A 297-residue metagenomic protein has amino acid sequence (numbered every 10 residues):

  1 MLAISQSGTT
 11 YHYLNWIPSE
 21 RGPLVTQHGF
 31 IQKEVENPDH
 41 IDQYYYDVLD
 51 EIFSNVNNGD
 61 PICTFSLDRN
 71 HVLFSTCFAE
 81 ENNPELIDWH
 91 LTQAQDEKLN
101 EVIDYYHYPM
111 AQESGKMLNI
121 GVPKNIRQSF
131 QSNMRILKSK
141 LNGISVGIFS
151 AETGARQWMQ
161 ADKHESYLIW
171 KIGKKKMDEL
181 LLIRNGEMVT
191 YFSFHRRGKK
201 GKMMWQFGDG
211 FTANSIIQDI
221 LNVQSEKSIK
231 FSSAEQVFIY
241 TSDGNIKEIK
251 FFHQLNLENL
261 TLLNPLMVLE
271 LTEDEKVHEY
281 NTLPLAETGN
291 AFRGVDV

Functional and structural regions predicted by a protein language model:
M1-R69: Early-domain small/polar-rich strand-loop-helix modules and first-structured segments of the mature chain
L2-T26, Q112-S233: Small-residue (GG/TT-enriched) beta-loop-alpha framework at ligand/catalytic clefts
I41-D50, E85-L91, F207-V223: Well-ordered, non-membrane alpha-helical segments in soluble/globular domains
L49, N57-H71, G143, I229-D243 (+1 more regions): Short glycine-rich phosphate-binding loop at a beta-alpha junction
N57, D96-V102, I136-S139: Short secondary-structure junctions
L67-L118: Internal amphipathic helical hairpin motif
L91, N245-N259: Short, aromatic/basic amphipathic alpha-helical patches
S150-T153, L262-V297: Glycine-rich phosphate-binding/hydrolytic loop that grips phosphoryl groups
